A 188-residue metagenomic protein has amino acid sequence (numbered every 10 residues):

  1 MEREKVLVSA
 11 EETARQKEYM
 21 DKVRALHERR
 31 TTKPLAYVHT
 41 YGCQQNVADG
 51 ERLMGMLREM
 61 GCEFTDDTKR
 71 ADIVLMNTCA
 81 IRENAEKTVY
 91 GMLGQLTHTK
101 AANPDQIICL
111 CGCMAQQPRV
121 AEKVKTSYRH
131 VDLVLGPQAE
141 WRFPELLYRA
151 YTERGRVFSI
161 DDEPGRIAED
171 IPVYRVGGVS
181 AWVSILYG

Functional and structural regions predicted by a protein language model:
M1-G188: Proteins enriched for Cys/Gly/acidic motifs involved in redox and nucleic-acid/cofactor modification
